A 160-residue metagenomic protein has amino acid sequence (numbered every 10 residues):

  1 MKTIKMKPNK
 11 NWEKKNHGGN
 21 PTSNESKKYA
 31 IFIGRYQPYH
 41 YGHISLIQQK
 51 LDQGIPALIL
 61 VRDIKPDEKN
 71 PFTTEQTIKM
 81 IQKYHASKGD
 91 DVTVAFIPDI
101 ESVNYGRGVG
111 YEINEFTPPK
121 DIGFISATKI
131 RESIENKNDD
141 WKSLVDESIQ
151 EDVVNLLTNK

Functional and structural regions predicted by a protein language model:
K2-K160: Nucleotidyltransferase catalytic core that binds NTPs
